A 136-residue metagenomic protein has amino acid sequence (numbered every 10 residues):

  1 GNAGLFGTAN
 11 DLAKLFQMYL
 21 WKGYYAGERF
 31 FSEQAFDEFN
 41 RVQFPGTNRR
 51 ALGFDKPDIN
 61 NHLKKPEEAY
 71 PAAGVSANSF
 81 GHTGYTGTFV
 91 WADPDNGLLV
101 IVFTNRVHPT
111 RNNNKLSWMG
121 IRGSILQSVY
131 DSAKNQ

Functional and structural regions predicted by a protein language model:
G1-Q136: Catalytic loop of the DD-peptidase/beta-lactamase superfamily, centered on the K-T-G motif and neighboring
